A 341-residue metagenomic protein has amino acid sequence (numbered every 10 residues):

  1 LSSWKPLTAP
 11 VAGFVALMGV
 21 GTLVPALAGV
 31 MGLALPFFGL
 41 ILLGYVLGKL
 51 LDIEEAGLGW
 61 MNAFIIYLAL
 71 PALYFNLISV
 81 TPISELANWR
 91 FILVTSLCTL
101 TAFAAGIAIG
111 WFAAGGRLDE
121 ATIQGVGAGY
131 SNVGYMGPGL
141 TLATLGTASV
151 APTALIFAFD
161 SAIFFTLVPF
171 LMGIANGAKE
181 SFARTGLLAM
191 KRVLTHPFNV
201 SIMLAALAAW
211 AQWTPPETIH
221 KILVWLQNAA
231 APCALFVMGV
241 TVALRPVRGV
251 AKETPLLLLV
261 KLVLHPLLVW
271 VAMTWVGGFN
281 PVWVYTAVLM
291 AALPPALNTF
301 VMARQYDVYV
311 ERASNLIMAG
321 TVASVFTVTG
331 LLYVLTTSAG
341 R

Functional and structural regions predicted by a protein language model:
L1-R341: Alpha-helical transmembrane segments of multi-pass small-molecule/ion transporters
